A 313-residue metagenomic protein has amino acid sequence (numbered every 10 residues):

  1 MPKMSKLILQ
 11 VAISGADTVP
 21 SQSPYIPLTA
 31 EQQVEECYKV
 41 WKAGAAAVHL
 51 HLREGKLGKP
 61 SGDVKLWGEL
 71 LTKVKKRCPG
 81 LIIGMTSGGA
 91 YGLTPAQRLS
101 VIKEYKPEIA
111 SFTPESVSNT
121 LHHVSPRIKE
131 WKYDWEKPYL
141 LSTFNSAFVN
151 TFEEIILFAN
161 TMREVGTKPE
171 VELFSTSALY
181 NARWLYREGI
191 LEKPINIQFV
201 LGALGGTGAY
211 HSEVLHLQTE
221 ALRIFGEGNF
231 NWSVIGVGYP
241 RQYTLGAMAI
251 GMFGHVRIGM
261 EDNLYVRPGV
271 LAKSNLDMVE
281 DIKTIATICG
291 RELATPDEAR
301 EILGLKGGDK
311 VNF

Functional and structural regions predicted by a protein language model:
P2-Y25, K129-W135, L141: N-terminal small/glycine-rich loop or linker at the start of catalytic domains across soluble metabolic enzymes
V11, K59-M85, F158-E164, L217-E227 (+1 more regions): Alpha-helix-loop-beta-strand connector modules within alpha/beta enzyme cores
I13-E35, T86-P95, F144-V149, E170 (+3 more regions): Active-site mouth loops of central-metabolism enzymes
S21, A46-G68, V200-G205, N263-P268: Glycine-rich, proline-tolerant flexible connector loops at the mouths of alpha/beta enzymes
Q33, V40, H51, A110 (+4 more regions): Conserved, mostly hydrophobic/aromatic
V64-V149: Active-site beta->alpha loop and helix N-cap motifs at the rims of alpha/beta catalytic domains
S111-M260: Catalytic alpha/beta core domains of metabolic enzymes, predominantly
H123-W135, R267-L293: C-terminal helical cap(s) of enzyme catalytic domains, especially alpha/beta-barrels
